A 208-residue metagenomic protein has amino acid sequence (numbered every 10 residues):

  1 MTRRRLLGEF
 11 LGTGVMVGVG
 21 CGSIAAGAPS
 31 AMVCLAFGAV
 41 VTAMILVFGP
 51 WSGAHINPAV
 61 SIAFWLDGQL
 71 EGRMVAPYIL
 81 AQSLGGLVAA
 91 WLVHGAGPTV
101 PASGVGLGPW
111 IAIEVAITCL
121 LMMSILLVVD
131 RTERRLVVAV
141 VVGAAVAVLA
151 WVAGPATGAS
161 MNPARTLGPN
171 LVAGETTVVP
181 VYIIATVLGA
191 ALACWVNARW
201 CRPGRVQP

Functional and structural regions predicted by a protein language model:
M1-P208: Membrane-interface helix-loop junctions and terminal tails of multi-pass membrane proteins
